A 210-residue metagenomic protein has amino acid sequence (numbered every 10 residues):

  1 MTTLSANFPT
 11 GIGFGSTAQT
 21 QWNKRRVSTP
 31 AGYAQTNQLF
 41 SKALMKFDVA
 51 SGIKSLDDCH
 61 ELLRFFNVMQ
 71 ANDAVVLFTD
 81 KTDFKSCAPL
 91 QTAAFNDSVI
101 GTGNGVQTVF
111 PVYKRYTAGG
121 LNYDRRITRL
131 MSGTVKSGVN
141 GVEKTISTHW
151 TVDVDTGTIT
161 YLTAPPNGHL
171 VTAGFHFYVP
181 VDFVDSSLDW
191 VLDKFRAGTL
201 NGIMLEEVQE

Functional and structural regions predicted by a protein language model:
M1-A74, V179-G198: Solvent-exposed edge beta-strands and adjacent loop segments that serve as assembly or binding interfaces
T36-N37, S98-V99, T160-T163: Beta-strand-rich interaction surfaces with strong enrichment in secreted/lumenal proteins
K46, S132-K136, G168-L170: Exposed beta-strand and adjacent loop surfaces of beta-rich binding modules that mediate intermolecular recognition
D48-G52, G174, M204: Residue-level recognition of well-ordered beta-strand positions that form the cores of beta-sheet-rich folds across
I53, K114-T117, T160-N167, V208-Q209: Secondary-structure transition/turn motif
L63-H149, F177-E210: Extended beta-strand solenoid/passenger and fiber regions
E143-H169: A surface-exposed beta-strand-loop module
L162-D185: Small/polar beta-strand repeat architecture
